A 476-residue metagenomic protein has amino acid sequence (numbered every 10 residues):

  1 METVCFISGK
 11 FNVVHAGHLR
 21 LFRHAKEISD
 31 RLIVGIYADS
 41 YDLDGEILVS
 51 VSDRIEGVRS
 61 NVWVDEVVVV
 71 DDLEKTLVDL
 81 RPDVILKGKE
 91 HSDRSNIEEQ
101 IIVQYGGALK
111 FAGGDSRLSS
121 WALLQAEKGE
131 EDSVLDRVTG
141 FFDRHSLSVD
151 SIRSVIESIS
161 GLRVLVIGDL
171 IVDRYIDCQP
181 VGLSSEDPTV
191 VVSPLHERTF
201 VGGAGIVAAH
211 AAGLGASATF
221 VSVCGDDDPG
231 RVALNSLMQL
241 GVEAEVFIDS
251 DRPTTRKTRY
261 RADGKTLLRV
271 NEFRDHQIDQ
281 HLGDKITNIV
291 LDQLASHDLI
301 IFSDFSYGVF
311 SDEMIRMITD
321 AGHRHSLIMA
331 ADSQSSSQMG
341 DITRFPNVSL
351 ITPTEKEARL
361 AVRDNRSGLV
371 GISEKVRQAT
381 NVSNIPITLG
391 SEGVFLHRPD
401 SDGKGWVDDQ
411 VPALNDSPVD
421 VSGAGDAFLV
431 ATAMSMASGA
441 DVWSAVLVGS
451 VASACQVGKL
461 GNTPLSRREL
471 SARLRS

Functional and structural regions predicted by a protein language model:
M1, V138-V181, L474: Positively charged, low-complexity intrinsically disordered leader regions
M1-R144: Nucleotidyltransferase catalytic core that binds NTPs
F6-H18, I167, V192-V201, G308-V309: Short, glycine-rich nucleotide/cofactor-binding loops
K10-F11, E90, D169-L170, F305 (+1 more regions): Active-site metal-binding loops of divalent metal-dependent hydrolases
H15-R31, F200-L214, T319: Histidine-anchored nucleotide/phosphate-binding helix
R31-A38, G88-K89, T219-C224, M329-S333 (+1 more regions): Short internal beta-strands
V172-I301, T463-S476: Conserved N-terminal subdomain of the carbohydrate kinase-like
Q277, S296, E313-I328, S335-N347 (+1 more regions): Conserved phosphate-binding/catalytic region of the ribokinase-like
